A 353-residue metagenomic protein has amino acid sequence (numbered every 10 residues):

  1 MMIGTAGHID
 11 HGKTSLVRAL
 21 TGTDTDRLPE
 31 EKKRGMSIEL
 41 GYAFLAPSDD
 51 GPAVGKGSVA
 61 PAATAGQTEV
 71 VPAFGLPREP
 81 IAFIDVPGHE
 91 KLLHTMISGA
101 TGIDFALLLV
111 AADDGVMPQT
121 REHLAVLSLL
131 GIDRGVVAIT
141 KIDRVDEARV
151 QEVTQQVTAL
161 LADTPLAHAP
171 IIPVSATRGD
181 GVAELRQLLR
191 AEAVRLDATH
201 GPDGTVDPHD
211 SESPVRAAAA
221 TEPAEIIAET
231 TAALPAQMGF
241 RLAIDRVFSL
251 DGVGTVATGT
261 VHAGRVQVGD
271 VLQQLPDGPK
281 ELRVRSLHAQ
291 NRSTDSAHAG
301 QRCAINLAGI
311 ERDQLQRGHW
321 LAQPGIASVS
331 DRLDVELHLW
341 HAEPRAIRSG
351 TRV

Functional and structural regions predicted by a protein language model:
M1-G55, V59-F83: Conserved G1/Walker A P-loop phosphate-binding module
M2-G22, A60, T64, R78-A82 (+7 more regions): Helix-rich terminal scaffold detector
I3, G7-G22, S37-L40, V86-T95 (+3 more regions): N-terminal cofactor/phosphate-binding cores enriched in small/glycine residues, especially glycine-rich loops such as
I9, M36-I38, P72-P77, S98-G102 (+2 more regions): Conserved catalytic network of the ASCE P-loop NTPase/AAA+ motor domain
D10, L16, G35, D85 (+11 more regions): Residue-level signature of catalytic and energy-coupling elements of molecular machines, predominantly ATP/GTP-dependent
F44-P47, A346-V353: Short, intrinsically disordered, charge-balanced linker/junction segments flanking boundaries in proteins
E79-P80, V86-L92, T101-E122, I132-Q151: Conserved Switch II/interswitch segment of TRAFAC-class P-loop GTPases
A159-V215, A219-E343: Conserved catalytic-core segments of large NTP-driven translation/proteostasis enzymes
